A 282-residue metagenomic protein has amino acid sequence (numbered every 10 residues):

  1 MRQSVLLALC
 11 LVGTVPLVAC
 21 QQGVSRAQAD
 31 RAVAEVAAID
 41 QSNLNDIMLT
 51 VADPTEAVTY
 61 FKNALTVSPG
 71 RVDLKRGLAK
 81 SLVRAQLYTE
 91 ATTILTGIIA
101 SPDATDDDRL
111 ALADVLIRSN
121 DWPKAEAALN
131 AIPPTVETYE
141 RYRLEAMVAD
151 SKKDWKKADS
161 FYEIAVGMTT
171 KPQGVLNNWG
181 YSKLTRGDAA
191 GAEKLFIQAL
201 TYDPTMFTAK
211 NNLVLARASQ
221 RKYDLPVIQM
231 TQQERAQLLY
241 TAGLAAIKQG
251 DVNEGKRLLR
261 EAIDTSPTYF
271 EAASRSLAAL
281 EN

Functional and structural regions predicted by a protein language model:
C20-G77, R84-T89, T93: N-terminal leader/linker segments that initiate helical-solenoid repeat arrays
V67, A100-P102, I132-V136, G167-M168 (+3 more regions): Structural marker of alpha-solenoid helical repeat scaffolds
V72-D73, T105-D107, E137-E140, W155 (+5 more regions): Helix-start (N-cap) detector for alpha-helical repeat units in TPR-like alpha-solenoids, especially tetratricopeptide
G77, A111-L112, L144-E145, N178 (+3 more regions): Canonical tetratricopeptide repeat
